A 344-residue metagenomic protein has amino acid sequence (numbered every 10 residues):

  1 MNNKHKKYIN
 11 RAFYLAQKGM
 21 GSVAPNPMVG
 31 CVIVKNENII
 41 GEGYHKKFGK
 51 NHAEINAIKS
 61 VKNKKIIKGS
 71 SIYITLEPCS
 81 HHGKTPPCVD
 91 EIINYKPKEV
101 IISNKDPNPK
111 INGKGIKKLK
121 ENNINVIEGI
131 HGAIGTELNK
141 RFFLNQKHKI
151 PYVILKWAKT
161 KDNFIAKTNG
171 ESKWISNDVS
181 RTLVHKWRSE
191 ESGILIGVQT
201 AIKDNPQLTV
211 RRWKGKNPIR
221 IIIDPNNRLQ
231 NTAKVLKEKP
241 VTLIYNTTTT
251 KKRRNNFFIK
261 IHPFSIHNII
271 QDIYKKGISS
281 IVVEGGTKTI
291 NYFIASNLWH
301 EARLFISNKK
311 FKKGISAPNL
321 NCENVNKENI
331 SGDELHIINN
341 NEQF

Functional and structural regions predicted by a protein language model:
N2-I9, L15-N26, E42, K62 (+2 more regions): Enzymes that bind and transform nitrogen-containing heteroaromatic metabolites
G21-V23, K50, I116, I130-A158: Proteins enriched for Cys/Gly/acidic motifs involved in redox and nucleic-acid/cofactor modification
V23-E37: N-terminal glycine-rich anion-binding loops that anchor highly charged ligand groups
I33, N38-I134, I219, I294: Zn2+-dependent cytidine deaminase-like catalytic core
K35, K147-H148, N340-N341: Active-site beta-strand termini and strand-to-loop segments that position acidic
N108-N112, E128-H131, Q146-I150, K173-N177: Short capping loops/turns at secondary-structure boundaries
I111-N112, E137-N139, Y292, K312: Short Asp/Glu-rich motifs
